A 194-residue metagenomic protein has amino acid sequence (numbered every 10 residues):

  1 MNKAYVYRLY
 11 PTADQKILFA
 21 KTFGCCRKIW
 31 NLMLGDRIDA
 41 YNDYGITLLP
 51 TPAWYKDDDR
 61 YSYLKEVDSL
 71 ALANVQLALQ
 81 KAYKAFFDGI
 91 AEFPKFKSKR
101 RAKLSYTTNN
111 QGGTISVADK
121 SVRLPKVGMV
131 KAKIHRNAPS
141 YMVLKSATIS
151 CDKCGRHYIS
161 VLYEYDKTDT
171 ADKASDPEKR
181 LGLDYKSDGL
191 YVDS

Functional and structural regions predicted by a protein language model:
M1-S194: Nucleic-acid substrate recognition interfaces
